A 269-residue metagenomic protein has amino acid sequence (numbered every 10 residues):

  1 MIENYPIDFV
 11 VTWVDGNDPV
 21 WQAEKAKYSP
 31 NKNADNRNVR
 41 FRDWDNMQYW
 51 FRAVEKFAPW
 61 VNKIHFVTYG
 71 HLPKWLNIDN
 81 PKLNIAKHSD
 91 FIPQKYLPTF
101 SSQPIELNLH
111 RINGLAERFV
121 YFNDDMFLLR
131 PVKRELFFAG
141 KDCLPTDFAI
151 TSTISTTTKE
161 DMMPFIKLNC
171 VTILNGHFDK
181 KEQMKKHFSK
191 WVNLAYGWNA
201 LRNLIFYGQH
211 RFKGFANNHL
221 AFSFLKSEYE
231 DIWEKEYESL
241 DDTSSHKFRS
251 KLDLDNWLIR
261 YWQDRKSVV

Functional and structural regions predicted by a protein language model:
P6, G16-R42: A solvent-exposed, charged loop/short amphipathic helix patch at secondary-structure junctions
N17-W21, L72-N77, F127-P131, L136-A139 (+2 more regions): Short catalytic/ligand-binding loop motif for oxyanion handling, primarily in non-cytosolic enzymes, centered on
N38, R42, L72-A116: Active-site-proximal specificity loops/subdomain of glycosyltransferases
A53-V61: Short, acidic, metal-binding catalytic loop of nucleotide-sugar glycosyltransferases
N62-H71: Short beta-strand/loop segment that forms part of the nucleotide-sugar
H71-L72, L109-I150: GT-A fold catalytic core of metal-dependent nucleotide-sugar glycosyltransferases, centered on the diacidic
P145-S244: Long, charge-rich alpha-helical interaction segments
K266-V268: Conserved small/polar residues in nucleotide/adenosyl-binding loops
